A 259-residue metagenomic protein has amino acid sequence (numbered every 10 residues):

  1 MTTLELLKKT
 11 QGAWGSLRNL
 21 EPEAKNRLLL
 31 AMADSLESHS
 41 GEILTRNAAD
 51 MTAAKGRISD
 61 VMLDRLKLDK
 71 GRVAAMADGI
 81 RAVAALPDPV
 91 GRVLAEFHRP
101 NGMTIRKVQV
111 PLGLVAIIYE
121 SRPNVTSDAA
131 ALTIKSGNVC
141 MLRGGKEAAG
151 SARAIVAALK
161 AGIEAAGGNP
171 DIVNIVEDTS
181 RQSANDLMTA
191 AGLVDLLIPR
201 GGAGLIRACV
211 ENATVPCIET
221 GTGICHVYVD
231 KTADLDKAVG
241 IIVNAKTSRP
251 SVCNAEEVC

Functional and structural regions predicted by a protein language model:
M1-I105: N-terminal Rossmann-like NAD(P)+-binding subdomain of aldehyde/semialdehyde dehydrogenases
A13-L20, S35-H39, D50, A54 (+8 more regions): Change "in soluble alpha/beta enzymes" to "in soluble alpha/beta proteins
G41, T45, S180-L196, G204-A208 (+1 more regions): Aldehyde/semialdehyde dehydrogenase
A74, R81-A84, D88-M141: Hydrophobic alpha-helical hairpins/lids featuring a short glycine-rich hinge
V93-T104, G168-R181: Glycine-rich oxoanion-binding loops at beta->alpha junctions
V110-G113, E120-D178: A glycine-rich phosphate/pyrophosphate-binding beta-strand-loop-alpha-helix module
S121-N124, D128-V139, A158-A161, A165 (+1 more regions): ALDH superfamily catalytic-core signature
